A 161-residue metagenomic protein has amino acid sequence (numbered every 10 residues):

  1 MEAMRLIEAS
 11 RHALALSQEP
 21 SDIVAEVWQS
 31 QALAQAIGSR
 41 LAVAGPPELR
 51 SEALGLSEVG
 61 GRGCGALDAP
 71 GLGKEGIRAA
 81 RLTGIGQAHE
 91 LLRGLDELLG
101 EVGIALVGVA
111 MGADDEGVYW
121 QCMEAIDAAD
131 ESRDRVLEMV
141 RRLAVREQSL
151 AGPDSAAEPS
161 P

Functional and structural regions predicted by a protein language model:
M1-E48: Leu/Val/Ala/Ile-rich N-terminal alpha-helices, chiefly Sec-type signal peptides and the beginnings
M1-M4, E8-R11, A69-G76, A80 (+1 more regions): Membrane-targeting and insertion segments and their boundary/processing signals
R11, E75-Q87, G108-W120: Short, charged/polar, low-complexity loop and linker segments that flank or interrupt alpha-helical bundles
P20-S21, A42-L54, I85, A113-C122: Short, structured coil/loop segments at alpha-helix boundaries
D22-A36, G55-R62, G94-I104, G108 (+2 more regions): Charged, amphipathic alpha-helical oligomerization/scaffolding segments
A42-R78: Alpha-helical segments in soluble extracytoplasmic regions
A88-R93: Short, charge/polar-rich alpha-helical segments
E101, A105-P161: Preference for long, well-ordered alpha-helical segments
